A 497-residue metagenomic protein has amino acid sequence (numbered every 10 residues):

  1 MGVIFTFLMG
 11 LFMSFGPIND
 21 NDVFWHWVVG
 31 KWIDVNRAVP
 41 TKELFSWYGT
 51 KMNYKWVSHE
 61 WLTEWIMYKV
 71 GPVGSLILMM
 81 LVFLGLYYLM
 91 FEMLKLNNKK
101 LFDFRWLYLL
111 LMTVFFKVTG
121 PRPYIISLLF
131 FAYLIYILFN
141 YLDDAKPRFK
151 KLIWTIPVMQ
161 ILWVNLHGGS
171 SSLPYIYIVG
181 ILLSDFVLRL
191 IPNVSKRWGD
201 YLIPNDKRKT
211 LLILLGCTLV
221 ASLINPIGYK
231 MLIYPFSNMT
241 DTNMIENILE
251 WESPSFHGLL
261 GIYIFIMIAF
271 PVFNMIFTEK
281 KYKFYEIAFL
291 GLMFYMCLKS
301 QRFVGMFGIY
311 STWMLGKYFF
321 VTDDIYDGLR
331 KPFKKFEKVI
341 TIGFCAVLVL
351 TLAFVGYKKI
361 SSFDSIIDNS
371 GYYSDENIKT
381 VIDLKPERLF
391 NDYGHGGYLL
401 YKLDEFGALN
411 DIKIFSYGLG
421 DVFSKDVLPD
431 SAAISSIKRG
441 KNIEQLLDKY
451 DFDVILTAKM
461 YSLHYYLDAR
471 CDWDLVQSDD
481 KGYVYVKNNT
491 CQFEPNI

Functional and structural regions predicted by a protein language model:
I4, M90-V114: Transmembrane-helix signature of polytopic, membrane-embedded enzymes that assemble or transfer cell-envelope glycans
G10, L111-F115, K151-S170, Y177 (+2 more regions): Membrane-interface alpha helices of multi-pass inner-membrane proteins
I18-D22, D34-P40, V73, G168-K281 (+1 more regions): Transmembrane catalytic cores of multi-pass membrane glycosyltransferases and polysaccharide-assembly enzymes
L89, L111-V114, I126-A145, I178-F186: Specific aromatic-rich, kink-prone transmembrane helix
V118-I126: Short acidic/glycine- and proline-prone juxtamembrane loop motifs at membrane-interface regions of multi-pass membrane
N140-I161, K209-I213, K281-L290: Short hydrophobic alpha-helices at membrane interfaces in multi-pass membrane enzymes
D327-D383, G394-G397, L403, I434-K438: Membrane-proximal, lumen/periplasm-facing interface regions of secretory-pathway glyco- and lipid-modifying enzymes
V381-D426, F452-K459, Y485: Short periplasmic/luminal acceptor-recognition loop of GT-C membrane glycosyltransferases, typified by
